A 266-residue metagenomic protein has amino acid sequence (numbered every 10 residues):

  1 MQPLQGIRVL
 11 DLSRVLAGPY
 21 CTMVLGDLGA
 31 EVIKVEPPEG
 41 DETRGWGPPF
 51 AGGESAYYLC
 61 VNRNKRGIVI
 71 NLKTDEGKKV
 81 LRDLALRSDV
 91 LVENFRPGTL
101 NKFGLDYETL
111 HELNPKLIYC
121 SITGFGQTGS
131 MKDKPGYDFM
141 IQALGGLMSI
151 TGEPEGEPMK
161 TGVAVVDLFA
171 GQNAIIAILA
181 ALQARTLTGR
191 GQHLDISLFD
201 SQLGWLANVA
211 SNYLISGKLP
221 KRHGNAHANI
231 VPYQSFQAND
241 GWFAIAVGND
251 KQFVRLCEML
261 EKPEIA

Functional and structural regions predicted by a protein language model:
M1-R190: N-terminal helix-loop segment corresponding to the beta1-alpha1 unit of nucleotide/adenylate-binding folds
E39, F125-G126, L198-L203, D240 (+1 more regions): Glycine-rich beta-alpha junction loops
D41-T43, L214-P220: Short Pro/Gly-enriched beta-strand edge/turn motifs at strand-loop
A56, Q202-W205: Substrate-binding strand-loop-helix patch in Rossmann-like NAD(P)-dependent oxidoreductase/epimerase domains
P158-L168, G191-H193, H223-H227, V231-Y233 (+1 more regions): A short glycine-threonine-serine/GTX helix/turn-capping micro-motif
G171-G191, G204-G217, C257-E264: Oxidoreductase and adenylate-handling cofactor-binding alpha/beta cores
V231-A266: Aromatic-enriched alpha-helical interface/lid elements that frame and gate functional surfaces
